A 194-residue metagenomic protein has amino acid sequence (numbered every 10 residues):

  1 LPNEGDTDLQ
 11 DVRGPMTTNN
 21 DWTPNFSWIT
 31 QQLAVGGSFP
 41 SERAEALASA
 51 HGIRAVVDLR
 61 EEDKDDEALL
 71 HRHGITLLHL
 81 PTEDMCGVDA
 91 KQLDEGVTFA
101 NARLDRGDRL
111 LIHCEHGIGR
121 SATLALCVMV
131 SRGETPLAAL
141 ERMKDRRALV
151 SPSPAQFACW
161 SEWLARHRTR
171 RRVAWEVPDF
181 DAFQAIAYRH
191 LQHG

Functional and structural regions predicted by a protein language model:
P2-L110, A125-G194: Cys-dependent protein tyrosine phosphatase-like superfamily
C114: Short cysteine clusters
G117: Conserved G/P- and acidic residue-centered "switch" motifs that form tight phosphate/ATP-binding loops in soluble
R120-T123: Transmembrane helix boundary and interhelical junction motifs in multipass membrane proteins
